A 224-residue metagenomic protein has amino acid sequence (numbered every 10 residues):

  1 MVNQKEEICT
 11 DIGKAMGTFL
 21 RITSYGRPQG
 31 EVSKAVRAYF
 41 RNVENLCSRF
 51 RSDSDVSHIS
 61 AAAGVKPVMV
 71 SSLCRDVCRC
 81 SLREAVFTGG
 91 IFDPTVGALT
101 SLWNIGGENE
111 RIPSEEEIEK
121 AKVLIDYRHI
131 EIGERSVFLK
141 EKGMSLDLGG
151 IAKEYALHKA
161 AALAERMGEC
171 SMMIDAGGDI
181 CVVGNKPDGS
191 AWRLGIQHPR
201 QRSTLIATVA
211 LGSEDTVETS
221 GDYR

Functional and structural regions predicted by a protein language model:
M1-R224: Mature catalytic core of soluble alpha/beta enzymes
